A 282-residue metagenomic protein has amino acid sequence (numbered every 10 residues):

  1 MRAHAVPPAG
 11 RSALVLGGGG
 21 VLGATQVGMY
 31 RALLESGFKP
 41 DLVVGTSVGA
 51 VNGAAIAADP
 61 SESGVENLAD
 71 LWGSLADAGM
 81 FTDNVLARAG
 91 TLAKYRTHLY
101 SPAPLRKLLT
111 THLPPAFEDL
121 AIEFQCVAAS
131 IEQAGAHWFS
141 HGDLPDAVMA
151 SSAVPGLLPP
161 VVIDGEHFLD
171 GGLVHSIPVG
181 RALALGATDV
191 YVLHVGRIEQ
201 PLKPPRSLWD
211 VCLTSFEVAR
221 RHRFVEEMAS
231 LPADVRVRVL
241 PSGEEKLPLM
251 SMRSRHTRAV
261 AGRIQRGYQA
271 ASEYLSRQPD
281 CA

Functional and structural regions predicted by a protein language model:
M1-T46, A54-A282: Patatin-like phospholipase
